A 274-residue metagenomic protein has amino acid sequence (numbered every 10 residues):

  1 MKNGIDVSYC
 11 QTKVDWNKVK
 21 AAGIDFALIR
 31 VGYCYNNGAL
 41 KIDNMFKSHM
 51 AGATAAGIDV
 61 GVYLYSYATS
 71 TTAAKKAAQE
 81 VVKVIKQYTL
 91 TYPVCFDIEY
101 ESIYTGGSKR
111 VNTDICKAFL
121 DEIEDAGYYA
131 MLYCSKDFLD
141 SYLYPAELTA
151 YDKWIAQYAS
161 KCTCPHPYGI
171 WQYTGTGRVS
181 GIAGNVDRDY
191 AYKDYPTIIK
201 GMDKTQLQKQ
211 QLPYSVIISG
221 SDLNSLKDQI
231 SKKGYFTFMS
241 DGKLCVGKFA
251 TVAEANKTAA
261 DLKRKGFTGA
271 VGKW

Functional and structural regions predicted by a protein language model:
M1-L120, E124-G127: Substrate-binding cleft of extracellular glycoside hydrolase catalytic domains
M1-N17, A21, D25, A146-K209: Functionally critical loop-and-helix segments that line ligand-binding/catalytic clefts of soluble enzyme domains
K2, T205-W274: Acidic/polar low-complexity segments and flexible, solvent-exposed patches
V60, Y129-M131, K153, Y235-T237 (+1 more regions): Hydrophobic anchor at the start of a short beta-strand that flanks the dinucleotide cofactor-binding loop
L64-S66, C134, K273: Residue-level recognition of beta-strand->loop/alpha-helix junctions
V82-F96, Y100-S102, L143-P167, K265-G266: Structural recognition of alpha->loop->beta junctions
E101, D137-D140, A159-T163, G175-R178 (+2 more regions): Short Gly/Pro-enriched loop/turn and capping motifs at secondary-structure junctions
G127-S141: Aromatic-lined carbohydrate-recognition surfaces of secreted/lumenal glycan-active proteins
